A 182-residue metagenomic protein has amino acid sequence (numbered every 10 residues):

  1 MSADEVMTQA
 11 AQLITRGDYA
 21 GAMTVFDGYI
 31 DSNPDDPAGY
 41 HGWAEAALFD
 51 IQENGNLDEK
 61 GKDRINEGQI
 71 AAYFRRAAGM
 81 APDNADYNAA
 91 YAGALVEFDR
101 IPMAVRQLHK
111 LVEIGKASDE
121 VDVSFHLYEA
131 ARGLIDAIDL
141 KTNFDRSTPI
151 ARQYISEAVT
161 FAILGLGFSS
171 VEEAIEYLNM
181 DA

Functional and structural regions predicted by a protein language model:
S2-S32, E53-N56: Alpha-helical segment of the N-proximal tetratricopeptide repeat
T8, G42, A90, H126-E129 (+2 more regions): "A position-specific structural signal for the A-helix of alpha-solenoid helical repeats
A11, E45, Q52, G93 (+2 more regions): Residue-level recognition of tetratricopeptide repeat
Y29, R76-A77, L111, A158: Canonical positions in the second alpha-helix
P34, P82, K116, I163-G167: Short coil turns that delineate tetratricopeptide repeat
G39, Y87, E120-V123: TPR alpha-solenoid repeat register
L48-E67, V96-A104, D136-A151: Short coil/turn connectors between adjacent alpha-helices in alpha-solenoid helical repeat scaffolds
